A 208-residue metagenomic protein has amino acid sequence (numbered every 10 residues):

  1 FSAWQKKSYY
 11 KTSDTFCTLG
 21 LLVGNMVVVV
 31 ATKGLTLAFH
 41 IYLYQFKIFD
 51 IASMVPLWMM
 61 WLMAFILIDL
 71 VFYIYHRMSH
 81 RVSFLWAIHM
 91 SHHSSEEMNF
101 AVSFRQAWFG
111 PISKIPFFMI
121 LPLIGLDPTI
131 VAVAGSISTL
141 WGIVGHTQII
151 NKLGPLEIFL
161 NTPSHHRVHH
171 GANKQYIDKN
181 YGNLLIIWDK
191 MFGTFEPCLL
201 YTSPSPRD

Functional and structural regions predicted by a protein language model:
F1-F16: Membrane-interface helix-loop junction between the first two transmembrane segments
T15, I41, A107-W108, I187 (+1 more regions): Short, low-complexity, polar/charged sequence segments that are solvent-exposed and flexible
L19: Residue-level signal for inorganic ion chemistry
V23-T32, V55-L200: Membrane-embedded catalytic scaffold of the fatty acid hydroxylase/desaturase
A31-P56: Long, highly hydrophobic alpha-helical transmembrane signal-anchor segments
Y201-D208: Conserved small/polar residues in nucleotide/adenosyl-binding loops
